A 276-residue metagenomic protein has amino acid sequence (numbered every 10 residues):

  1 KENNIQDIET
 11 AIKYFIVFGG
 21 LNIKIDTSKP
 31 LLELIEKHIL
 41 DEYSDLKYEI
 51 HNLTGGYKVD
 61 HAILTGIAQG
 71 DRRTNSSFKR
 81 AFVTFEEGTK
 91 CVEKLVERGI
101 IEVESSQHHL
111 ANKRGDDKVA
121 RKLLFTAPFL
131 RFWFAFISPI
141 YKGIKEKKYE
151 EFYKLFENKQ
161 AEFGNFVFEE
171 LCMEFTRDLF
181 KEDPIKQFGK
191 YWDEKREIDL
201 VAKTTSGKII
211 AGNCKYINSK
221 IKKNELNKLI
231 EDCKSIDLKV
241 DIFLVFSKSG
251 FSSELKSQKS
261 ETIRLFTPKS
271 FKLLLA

Functional and structural regions predicted by a protein language model:
K1-N3, Y14-D26, I67, F78 (+3 more regions): Alpha-helix C-terminal capping segments
K1-Y48: Amphipathic alpha-helical "lid/sensor" segments that cap RecA-like P-loop NTPase cores
K37-K195: Accessory nucleic acid-recognition modules appended to NTPase machines
A120-A276: A cross-kingdom feature that marks ATP-driven nucleic-acid transaction machinery
